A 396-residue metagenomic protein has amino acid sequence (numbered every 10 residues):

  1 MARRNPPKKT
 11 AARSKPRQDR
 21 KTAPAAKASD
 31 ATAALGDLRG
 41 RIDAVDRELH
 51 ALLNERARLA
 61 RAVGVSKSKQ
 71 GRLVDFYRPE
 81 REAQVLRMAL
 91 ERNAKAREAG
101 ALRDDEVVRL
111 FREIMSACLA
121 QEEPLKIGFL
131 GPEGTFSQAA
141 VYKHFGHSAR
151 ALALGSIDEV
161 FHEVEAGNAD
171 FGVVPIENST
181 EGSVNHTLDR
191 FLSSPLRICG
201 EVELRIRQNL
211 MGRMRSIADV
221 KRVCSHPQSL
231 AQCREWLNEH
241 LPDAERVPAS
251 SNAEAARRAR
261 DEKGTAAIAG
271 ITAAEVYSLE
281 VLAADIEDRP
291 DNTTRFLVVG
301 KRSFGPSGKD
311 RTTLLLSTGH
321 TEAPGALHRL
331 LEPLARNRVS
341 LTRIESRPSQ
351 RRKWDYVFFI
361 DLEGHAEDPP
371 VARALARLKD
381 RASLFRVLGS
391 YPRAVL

Functional and structural regions predicted by a protein language model:
A2-L396: Domain-level signature for soluble enzymes in the chorismate/prephenate branch of the shikimate pathway
